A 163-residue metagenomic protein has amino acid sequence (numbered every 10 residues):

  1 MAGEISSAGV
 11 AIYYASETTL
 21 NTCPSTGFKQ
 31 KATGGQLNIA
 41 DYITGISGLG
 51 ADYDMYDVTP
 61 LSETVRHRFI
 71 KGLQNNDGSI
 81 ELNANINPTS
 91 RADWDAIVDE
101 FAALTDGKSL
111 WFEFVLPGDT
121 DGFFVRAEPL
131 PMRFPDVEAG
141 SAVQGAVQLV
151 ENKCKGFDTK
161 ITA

Functional and structural regions predicted by a protein language model:
M1-I5, C154-A163: Viral virion structural and adsorption modules
A2-N83, E128-A142: Solvent-exposed edge beta-strands and adjacent loop segments that serve as assembly or binding interfaces
Y14-A15, A84, F114, E151: Hydrophobic side chains in beta-strands
D77-S79, S109-W111, Q144-A146: Extracellular structured ligand-interaction cores
I86-T89, C154: Acidic glycine-/aspartate-rich tracts in secreted/extracellular proteins
R91-R126: Short, acidic/charged, Gly/Pro-enriched secondary-structure junctions
A96-A102, Q144-Q148, T162-A163: Short intrinsically disordered coil segments
E113-D158: Short beta-strand and beta-hairpin "edge-sheet" elements
